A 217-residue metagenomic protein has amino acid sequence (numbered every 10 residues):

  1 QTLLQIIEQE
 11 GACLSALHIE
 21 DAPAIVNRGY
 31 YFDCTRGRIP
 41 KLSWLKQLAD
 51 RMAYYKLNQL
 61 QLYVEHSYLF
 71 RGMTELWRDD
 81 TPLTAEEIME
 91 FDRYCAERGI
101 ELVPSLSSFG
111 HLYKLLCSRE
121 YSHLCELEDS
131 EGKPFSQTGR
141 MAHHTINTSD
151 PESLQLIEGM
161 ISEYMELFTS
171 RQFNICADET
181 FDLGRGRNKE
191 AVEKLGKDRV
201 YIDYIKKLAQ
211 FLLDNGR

Functional and structural regions predicted by a protein language model:
Q1-N215: Feature activates predominantly on carbohydrate-active enzymes
